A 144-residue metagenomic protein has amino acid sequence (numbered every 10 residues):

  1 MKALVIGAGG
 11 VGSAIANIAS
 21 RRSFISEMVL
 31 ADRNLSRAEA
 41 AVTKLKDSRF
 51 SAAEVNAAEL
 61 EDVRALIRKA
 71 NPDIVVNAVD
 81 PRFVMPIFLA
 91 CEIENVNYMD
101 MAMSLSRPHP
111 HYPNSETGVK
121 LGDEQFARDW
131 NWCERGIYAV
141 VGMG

Functional and structural regions predicted by a protein language model:
A3-G9: Conserved N-terminal Rossmann-fold NAD(P)-binding element of oxidoreductases
G12-I15: N-terminal Rossmann-fold NAD(P) dinucleotide-binding loop
A19: Aromatic pocket-lining residues of Rossmann-like dinucleotide-binding sites
E27-V29: Short beta-strand element of Class I
R33-R37: Helix N-cap at the beta1-alpha1 junction of Rossmann-like dinucleotide-binding domains, i.e., the first residues
F50-A52: Hydrophobic/aromatic anchor residues within beta-strands of the central parallel beta-sheet of Rossmann-like
E54-P72, V79, F83-P86: Conserved Rossmann-fold cofactor-binding substructure of NAD(P)-dependent oxidoreductases
M85-I93, M101-I137: Rossmann-fold NAD(P)-binding glycine/threonine-rich loop
